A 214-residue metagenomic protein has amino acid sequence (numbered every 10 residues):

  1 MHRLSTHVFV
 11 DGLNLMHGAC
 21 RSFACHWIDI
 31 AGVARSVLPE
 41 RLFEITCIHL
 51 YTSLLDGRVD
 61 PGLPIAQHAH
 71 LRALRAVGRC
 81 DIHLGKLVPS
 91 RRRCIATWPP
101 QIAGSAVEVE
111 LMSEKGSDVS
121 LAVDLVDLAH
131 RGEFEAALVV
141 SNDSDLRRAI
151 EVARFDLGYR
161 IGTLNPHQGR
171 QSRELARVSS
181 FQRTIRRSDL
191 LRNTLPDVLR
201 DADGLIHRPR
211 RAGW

Functional and structural regions predicted by a protein language model:
M1-I102, A106, E110, D156 (+2 more regions): Domain-level signal for Mg2+-assisted phosphodiester chemistry and nucleotide/NA-binding surfaces in nucleic-acid
H83-W214: Nuclease catalytic cores that cleave nucleic-acid phosphodiester bonds, predominantly acidic two-metal-ion
